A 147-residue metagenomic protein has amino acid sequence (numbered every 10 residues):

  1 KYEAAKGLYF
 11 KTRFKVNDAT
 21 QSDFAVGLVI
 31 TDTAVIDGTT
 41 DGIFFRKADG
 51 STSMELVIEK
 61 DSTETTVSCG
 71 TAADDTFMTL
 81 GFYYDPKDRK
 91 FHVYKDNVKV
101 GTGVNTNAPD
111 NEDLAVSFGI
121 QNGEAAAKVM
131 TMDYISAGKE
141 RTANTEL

Functional and structural regions predicted by a protein language model:
K1-M54: Secretory/extracellular carbohydrate-interaction modules and structurally similar beta-sandwich "look-alikes"
F10-T12, D75-P86, F91-V93: Short tryptophan-centered beta-strand motifs in secreted/extracellular beta-sheet-rich domains of glycan-recognition
F14-V16, I30, Y84-P86, I120-N122: Short beta-strand segments enriched in hydrophobic/aromatic residues within well-folded beta-rich domains
I58-T79: Short, aromatic/His-centered strand-loop micro-motif at the edge of beta-sheets
L80, D133-A137: Extracellular beta-strand elements of beta-rich domains used for carbohydrate recognition/degradation or cell-matrix
Y94-V98: Short strand-turn-strand beta-turns centered on an Asx-Gly dipeptide
V104-D133: Flexible glycan-contacting loops in extracellular carbohydrate-active proteins
S136-L147: Extended recognition patches within non-cytosolic domains
